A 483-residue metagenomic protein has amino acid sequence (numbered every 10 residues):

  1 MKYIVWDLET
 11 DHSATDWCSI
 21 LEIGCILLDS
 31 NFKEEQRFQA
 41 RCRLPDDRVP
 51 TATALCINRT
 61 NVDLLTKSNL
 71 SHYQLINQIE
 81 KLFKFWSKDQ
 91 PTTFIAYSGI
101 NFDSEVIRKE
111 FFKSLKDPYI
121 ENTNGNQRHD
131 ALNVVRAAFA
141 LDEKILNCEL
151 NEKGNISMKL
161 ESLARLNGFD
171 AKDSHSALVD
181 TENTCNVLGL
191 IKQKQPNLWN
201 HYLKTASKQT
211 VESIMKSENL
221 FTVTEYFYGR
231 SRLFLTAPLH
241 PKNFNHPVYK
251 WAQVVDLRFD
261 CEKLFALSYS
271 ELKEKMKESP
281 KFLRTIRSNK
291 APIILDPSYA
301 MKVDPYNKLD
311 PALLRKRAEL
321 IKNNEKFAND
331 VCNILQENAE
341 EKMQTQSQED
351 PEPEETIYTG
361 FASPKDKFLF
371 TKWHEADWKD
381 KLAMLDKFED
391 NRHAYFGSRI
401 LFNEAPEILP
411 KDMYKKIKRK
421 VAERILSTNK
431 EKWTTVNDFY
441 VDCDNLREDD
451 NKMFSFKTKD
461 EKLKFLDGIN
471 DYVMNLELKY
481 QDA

Functional and structural regions predicted by a protein language model:
M1-F112, S157, N167, F265-I400 (+7 more regions): Conserved non-catalytic scaffold segment of RNase H-like nuclease domains
T10-H12, I100, N133, N183 (+1 more regions): Short, glycine/acidic-enriched loop or turn micro-motifs at the edges of active sites
F32, S114-E121: Short helix-capping segments at alpha-helix termini
C42-N58, V62-L65, N126-V179: Active-site-proximal helix-loop-helix substrate-binding element of RNase H-like nuclease domains
T93-I100, E105-V106, K144-Q209: Acidic, Mg2+-coordinating catalytic module of metal-dependent nucleases/exonucleases that use a two-metal-ion mechanism
K109-D117, L190-Q193: Short, surface-exposed basic-aromatic patches at helix termini and helix-loop junctions that form
P118-A131, K192-N219: Mixed-charge, glycine-rich, non-catalytic linkers/tails in nucleic-acid processing enzymes
K204-I286: Acidic catalytic cores of enzymes that act on phosphate-bearing nucleotides/polynucleotides
